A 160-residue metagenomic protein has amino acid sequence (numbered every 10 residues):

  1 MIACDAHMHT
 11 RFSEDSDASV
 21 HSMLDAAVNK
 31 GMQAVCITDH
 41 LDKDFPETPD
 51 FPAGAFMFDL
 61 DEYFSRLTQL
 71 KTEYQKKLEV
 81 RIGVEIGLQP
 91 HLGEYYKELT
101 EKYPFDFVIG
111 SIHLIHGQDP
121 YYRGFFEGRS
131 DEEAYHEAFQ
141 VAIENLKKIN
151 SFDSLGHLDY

Functional and structural regions predicted by a protein language model:
M1-P90, L99-K102: An N-terminally biased module of ancient metal coordination in phosphate/nucleic-acid-related enzymes
F12-E14, I86, K102-F105, I109-Y160: Domain-core and long-helix interface of multi-subunit machines
L67-L70, Y95-E98, Q140-K148: Short, charged beta->alpha transition segments
H91-Y95, D119-Y122: Short, conserved acidic/polar surface loops in the N-terminal third of protein domains
